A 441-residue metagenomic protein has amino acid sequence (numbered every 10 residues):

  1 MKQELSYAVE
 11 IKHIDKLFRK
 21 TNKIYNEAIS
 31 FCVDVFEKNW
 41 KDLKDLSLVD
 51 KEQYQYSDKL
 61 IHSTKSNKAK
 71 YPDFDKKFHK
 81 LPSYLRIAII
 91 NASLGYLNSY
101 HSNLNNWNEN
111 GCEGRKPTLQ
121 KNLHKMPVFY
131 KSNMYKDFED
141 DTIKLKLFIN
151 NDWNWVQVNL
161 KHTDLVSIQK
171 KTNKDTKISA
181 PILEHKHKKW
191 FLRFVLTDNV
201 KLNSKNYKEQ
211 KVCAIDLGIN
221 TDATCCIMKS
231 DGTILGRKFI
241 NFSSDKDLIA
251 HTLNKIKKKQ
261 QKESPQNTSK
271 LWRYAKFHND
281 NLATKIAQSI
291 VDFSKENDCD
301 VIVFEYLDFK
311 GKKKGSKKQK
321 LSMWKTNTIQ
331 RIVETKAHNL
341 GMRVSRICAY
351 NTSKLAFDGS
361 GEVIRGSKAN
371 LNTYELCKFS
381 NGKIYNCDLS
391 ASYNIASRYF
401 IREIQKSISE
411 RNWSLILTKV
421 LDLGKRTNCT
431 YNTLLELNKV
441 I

Functional and structural regions predicted by a protein language model:
M1-I441: Nucleic-acid substrate recognition interfaces
